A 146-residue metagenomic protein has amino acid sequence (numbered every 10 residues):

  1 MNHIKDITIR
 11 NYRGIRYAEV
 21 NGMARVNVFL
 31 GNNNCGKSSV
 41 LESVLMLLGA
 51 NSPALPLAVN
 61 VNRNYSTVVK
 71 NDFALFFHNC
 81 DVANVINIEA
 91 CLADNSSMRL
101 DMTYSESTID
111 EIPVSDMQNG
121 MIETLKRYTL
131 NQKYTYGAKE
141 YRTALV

Functional and structural regions predicted by a protein language model:
M1-V146: P-loop NTPase switch/coupling surface
